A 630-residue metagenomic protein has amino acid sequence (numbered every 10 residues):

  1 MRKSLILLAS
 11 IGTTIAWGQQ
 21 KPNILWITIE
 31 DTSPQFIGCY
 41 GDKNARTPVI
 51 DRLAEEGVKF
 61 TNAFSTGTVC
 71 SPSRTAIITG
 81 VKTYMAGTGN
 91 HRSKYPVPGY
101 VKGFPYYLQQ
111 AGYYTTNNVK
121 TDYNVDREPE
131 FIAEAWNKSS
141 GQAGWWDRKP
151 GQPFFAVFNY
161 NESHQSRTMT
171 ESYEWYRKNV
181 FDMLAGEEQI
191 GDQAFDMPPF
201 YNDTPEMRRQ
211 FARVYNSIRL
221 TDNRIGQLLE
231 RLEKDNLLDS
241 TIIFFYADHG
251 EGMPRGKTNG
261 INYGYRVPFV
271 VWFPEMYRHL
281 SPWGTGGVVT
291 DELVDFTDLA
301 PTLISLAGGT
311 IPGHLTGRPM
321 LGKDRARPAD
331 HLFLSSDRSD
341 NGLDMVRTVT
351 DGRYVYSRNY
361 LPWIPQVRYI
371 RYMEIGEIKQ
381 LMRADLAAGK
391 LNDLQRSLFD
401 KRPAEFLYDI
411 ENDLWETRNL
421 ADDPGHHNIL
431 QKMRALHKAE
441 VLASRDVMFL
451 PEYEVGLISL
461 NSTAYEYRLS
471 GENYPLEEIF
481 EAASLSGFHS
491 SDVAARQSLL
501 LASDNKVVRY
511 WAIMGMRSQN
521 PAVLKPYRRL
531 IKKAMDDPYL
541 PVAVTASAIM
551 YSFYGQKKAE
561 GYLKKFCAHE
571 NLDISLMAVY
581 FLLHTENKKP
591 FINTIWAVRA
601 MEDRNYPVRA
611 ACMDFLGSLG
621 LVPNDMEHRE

Functional and structural regions predicted by a protein language model:
R2, W17-K390, R396-F399, L414-A435 (+2 more regions): Formylglycine-dependent sulfatase
R2-L8: Sec-dependent signal peptide recognition, specifically the positively charged N-region followed immediately by
A9-W17: Hydrophobic h-region of N-terminal signal peptides that target proteins for export in Gram-negative bacteria
Q19-P22, I29, P34, K59 (+3 more regions): Long, internal low-complexity/basic segments
L407-Y408: Short hydrophobic beta-strand that contains or immediately precedes a catalytic carboxylate
E411: C-terminal helical cap and adjacent loop that interface with cofactors, partners, or active-site loops
